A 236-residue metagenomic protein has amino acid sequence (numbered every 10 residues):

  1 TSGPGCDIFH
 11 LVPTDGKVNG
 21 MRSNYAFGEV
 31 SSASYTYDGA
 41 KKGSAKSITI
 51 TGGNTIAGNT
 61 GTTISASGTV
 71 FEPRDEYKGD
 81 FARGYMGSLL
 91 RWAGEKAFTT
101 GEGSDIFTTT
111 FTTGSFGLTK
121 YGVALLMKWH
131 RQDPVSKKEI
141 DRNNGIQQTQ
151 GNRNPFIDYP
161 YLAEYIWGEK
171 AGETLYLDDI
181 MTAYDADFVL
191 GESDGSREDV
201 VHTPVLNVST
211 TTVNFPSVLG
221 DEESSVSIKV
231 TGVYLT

Functional and structural regions predicted by a protein language model:
S2-R197: Domain-level detector of nuclease and nuclease-like folds in predominantly extracellular/periplasmic contexts
D15, S227-G232: Short beta-strand element of the conserved SAM-dependent methyltransferase core
H202-N214, V233-T236: Surface-exposed binding patches on compact interaction domains or structured appendages
G220-I228: Short, solvent-exposed loop/turn segments enriched in Ser/Thr/Gly
